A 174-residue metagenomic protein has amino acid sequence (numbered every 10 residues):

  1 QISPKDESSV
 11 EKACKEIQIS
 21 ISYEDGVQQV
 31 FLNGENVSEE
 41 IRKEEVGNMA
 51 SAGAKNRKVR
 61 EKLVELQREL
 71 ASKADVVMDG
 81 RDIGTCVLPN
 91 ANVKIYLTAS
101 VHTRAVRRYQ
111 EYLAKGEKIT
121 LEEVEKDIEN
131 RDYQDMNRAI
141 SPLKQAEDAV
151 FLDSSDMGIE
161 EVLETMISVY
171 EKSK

Functional and structural regions predicted by a protein language model:
Q1-K43: N-terminal phosphate/diphosphate-binding loop that engages ATP/GTP or pyrophosphate donors across diverse enzyme folds
K5-S9, E45, A54, K58-E65 (+6 more regions): Charged, alpha-helix-enriched surfaces in structured cytosolic catalytic cores of large nucleotide-utilizing machines
D6, C14-K15, R108-K115, E125-I128: Conserved P-loop NTPase catalytic core
S22-E24, Q67-A74, R81, T85-C86 (+2 more regions): Small-molecule kinase domains that catalyze NTP-dependent phosphoryl transfer to phosphate-bearing small molecules
L32, V93-L97, L152: A ubiquitous short alpha-helical element
S38-G47, A54-K115: ATP-dependent NMP and nucleoside kinases share a basic, alpha-helical "lid"
N48-M49, D148: A short, mixed-charge helix-start or loop-turn motif at secondary-structure junctions
T165-S173: C-terminal alpha-helix
